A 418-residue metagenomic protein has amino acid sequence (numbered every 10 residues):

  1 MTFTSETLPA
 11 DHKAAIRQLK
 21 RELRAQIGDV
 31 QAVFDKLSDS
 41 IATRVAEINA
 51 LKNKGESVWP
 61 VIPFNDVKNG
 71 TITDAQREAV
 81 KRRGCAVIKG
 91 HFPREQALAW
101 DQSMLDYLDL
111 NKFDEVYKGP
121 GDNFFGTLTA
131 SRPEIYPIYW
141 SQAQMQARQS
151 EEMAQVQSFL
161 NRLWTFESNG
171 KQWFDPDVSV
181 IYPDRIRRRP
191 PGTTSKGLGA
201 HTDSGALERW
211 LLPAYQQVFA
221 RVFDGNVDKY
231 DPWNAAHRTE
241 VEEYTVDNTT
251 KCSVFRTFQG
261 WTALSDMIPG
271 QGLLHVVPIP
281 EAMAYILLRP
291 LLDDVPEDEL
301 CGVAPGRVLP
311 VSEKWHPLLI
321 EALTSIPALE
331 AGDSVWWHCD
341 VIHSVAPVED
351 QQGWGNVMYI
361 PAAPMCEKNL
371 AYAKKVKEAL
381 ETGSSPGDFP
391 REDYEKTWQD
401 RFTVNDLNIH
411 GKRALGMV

Functional and structural regions predicted by a protein language model:
M1-R82, L407, K412-V418: Fe(II)/2-oxoglutarate
T2, A75, V80-R83, F92-W315 (+5 more regions): Non-heme Fe(II) oxygenase catalytic core, chiefly the N-lobe of the double-stranded beta-helix
T2-S5, D11-K13, L292-V418: Conserved double-stranded beta-helix
R21-G28, A46, A50-N53, D109 (+8 more regions): Generic surface-pattern signal
V33-K52, L108, V180, E367-G383 (+1 more regions): Charged, low-complexity, helix-prone segments enriched in Lys/Glu/Asp/Gln
P60-D66, I72, L163, R185-I186 (+3 more regions): Non-transmembrane, interaction-prone segments in cytosolic or luminal domains
